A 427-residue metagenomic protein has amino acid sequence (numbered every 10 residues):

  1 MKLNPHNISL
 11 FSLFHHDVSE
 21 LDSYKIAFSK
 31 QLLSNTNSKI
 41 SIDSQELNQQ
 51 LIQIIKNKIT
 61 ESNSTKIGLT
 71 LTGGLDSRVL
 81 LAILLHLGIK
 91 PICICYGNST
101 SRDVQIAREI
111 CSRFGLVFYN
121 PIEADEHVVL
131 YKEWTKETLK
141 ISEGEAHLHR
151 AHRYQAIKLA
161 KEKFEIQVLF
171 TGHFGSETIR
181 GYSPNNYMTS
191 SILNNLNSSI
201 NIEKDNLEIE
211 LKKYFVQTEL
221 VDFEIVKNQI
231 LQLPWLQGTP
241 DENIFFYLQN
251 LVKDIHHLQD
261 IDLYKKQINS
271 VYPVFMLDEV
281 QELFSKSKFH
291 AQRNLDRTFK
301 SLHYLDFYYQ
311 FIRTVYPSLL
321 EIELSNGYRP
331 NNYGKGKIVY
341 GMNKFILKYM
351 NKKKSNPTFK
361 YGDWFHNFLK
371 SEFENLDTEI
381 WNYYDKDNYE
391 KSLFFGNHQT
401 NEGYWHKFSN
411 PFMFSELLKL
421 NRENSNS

Functional and structural regions predicted by a protein language model:
M1-G68, V79-G88, I92, R102-R113 (+1 more regions): Active-site-adjacent "lid"/gating segments
K2-L10, V18-S23, I166, I202-L207 (+1 more regions): Adenosyl-5′-phosphate
G68-T70, N120-I122, V168-H173, I179 (+2 more regions): A structural signal for short, well-ordered beta-strand segments and their strand-loop junctions that often border
L75-S77, S99-S101, E126-H127, H173-T178 (+5 more regions): Short, solvent-exposed loop/turn segments at secondary-structure junctions
I94-C95, F170-T171, M413: Short beta-strand segments
V104, R108-K140, T178, D222 (+1 more regions): A conserved beta-strand->alpha-helix junction
E133-Y154, L159-N185: Extended catalytic-interface subdomain
G181-N206: A mobile, often basic/glycine-rich helix-loop segment that functions as the active-site lid/recognition loop
